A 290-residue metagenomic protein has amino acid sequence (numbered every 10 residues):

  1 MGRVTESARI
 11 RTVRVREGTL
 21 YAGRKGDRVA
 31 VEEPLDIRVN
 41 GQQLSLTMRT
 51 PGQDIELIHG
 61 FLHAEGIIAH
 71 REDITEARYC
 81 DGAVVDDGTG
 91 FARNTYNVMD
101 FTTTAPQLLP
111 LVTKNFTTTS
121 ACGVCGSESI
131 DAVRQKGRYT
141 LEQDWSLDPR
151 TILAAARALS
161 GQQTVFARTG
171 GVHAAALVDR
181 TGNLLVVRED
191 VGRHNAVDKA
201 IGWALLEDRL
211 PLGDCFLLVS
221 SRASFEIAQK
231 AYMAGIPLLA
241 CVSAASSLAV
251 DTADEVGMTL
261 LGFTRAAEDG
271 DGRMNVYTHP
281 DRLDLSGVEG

Functional and structural regions predicted by a protein language model:
M1-A175, D179-R180, L184-V187: Intrinsically disordered, low-complexity regions enriched in acidic/Ser/Thr/Pro/Gln residues
G161, V165-S221: Glycine- and Gly-Pro-enriched alpha-helical subdomains that act as flexible, kink-prone "lid/hinge" or packing modules
G171, V178, L283-G290: Long, contiguous secondary-structure blocks with strong helical propensity
H194-V276, D281-V288: Feature captures the catalytic cores and cofactor-binding loops of soluble hydro-lyases/lyases that act on carboxylate
